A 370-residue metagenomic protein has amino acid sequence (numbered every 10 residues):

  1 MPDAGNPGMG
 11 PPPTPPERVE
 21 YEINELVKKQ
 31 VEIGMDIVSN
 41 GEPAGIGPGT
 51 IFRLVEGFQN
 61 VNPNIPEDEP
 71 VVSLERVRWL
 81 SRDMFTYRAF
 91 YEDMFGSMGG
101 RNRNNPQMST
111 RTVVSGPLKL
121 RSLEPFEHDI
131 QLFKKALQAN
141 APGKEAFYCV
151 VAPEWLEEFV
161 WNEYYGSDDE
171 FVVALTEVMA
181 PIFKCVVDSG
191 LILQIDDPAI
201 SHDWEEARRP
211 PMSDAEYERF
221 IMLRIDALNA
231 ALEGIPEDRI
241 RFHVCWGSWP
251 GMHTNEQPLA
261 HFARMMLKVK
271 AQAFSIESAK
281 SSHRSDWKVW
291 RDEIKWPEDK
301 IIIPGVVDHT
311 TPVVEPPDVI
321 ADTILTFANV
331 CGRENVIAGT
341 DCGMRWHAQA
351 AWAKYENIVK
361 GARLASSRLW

Functional and structural regions predicted by a protein language model:
M1-W370: Domain-level signal for soluble alpha/beta catalytic cores
